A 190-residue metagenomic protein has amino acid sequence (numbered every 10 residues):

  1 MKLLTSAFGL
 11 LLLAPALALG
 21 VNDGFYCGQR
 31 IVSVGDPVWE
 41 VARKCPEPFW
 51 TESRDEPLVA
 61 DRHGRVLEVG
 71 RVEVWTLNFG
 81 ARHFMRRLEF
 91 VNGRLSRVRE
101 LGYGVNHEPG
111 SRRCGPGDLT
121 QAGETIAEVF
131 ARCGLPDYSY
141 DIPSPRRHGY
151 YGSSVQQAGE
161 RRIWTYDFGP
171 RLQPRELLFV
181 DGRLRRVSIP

Functional and structural regions predicted by a protein language model:
M1-F8: Bacterial N-terminal signal peptides that target proteins for export
S6, A18-L19: N-terminal intrinsically disordered, low-complexity tails enriched in polar/charged
G9-L12, F130: Hydrophobic residues within membrane-embedded alpha helices
L13-L17: N-terminal signal peptide c-region/cleavage motif recognized by signal peptidases
L19-P190: Residues within mature, well-folded domains
